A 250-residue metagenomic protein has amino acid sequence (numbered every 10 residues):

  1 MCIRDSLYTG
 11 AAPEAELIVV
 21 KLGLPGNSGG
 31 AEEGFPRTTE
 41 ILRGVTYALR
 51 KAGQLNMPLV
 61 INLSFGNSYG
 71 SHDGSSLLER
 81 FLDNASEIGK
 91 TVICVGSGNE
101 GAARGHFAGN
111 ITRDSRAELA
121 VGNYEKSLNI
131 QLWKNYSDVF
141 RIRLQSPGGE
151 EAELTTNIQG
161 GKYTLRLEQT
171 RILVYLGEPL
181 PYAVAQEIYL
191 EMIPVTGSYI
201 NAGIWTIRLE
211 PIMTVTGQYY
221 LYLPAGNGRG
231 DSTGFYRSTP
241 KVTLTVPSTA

Functional and structural regions predicted by a protein language model:
R4-A250: Loop-rich non-cytosolic ectodomains and luminal regions
